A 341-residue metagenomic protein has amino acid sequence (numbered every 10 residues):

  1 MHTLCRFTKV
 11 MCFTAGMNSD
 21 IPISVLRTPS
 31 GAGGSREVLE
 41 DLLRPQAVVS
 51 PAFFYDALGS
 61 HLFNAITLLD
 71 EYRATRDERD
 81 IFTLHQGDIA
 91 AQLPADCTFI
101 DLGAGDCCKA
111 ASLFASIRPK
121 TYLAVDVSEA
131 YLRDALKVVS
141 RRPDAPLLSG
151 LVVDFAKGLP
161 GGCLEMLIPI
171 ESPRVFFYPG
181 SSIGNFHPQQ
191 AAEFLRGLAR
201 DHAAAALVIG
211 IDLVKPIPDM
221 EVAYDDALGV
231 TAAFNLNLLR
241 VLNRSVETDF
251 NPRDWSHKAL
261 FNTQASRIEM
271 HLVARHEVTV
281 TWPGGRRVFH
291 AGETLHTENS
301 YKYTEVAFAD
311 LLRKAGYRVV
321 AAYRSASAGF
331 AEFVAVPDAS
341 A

Functional and structural regions predicted by a protein language model:
M17-A52: N-terminal auxiliary segments of SAM/dcSAM-dependent transferases
V49-Y55, H61-A90: Class I SAM-dependent methyltransferase Rossmann-like catalytic core, especially the SAM/SAH-binding loop
D96-G105: Conserved class I S-adenosyl-L-methionine
D106-I117: Conserved SAM-binding loop of SAM-dependent methyltransferases across substrates and taxa, primarily the Class I
K120-K157: Class I SAM-dependent methyltransferase SAM/SAH-binding core
A192-A204: A short glycine-rich, Lys/Arg-flanked "PGG" loop and its adjoining helix->strand segment in the class I
H202-V214: Conserved beta-strand signature within the Rossmann-like core of class I S-adenosyl-L-methionine
E221-Y301, A309-A315: Substrate-binding/catalytic lobe of Class I Rossmann-like enzymes that use SAM or dcSAM, i.e., the mid-to-C-terminal
